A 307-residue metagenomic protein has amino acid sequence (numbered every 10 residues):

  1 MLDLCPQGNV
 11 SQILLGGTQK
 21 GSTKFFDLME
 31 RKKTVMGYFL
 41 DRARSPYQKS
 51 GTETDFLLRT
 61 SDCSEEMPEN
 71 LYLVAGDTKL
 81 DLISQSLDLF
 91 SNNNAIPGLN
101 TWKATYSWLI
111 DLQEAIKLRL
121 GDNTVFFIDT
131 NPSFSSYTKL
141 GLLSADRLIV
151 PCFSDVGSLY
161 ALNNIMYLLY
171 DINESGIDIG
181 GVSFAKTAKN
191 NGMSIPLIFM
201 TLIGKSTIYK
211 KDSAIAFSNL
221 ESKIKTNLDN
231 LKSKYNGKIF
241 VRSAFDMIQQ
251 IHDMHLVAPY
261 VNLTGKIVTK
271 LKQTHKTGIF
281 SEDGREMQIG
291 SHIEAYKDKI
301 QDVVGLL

Functional and structural regions predicted by a protein language model:
M1-L307: P-loop NTP-binding core
